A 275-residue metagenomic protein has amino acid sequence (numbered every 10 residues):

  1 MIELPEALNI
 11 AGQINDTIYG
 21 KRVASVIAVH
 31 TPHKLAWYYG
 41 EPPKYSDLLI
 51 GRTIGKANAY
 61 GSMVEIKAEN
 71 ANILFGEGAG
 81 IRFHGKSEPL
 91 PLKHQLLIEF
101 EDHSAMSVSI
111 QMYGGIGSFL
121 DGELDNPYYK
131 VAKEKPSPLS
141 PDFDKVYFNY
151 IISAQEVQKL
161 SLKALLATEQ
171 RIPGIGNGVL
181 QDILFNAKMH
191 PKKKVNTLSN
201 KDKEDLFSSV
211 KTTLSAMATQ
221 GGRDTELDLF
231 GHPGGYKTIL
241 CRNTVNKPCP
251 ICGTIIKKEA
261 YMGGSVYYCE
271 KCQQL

Functional and structural regions predicted by a protein language model:
M1-K130, L275: Acidic, proline/glycine-enriched N-terminal capping motif
M1-P5, S104-S109, G122, E134-P141 (+3 more regions): Short, mixed-charge, low-aromatic patches
I2, G78, P127, K145 (+3 more regions): Generic signal for short, ordered secondary-structure residues within or immediately flanking folded domains
E3-E6, I10, Y19, D144 (+3 more regions): Alpha-helical structural motif
A24-K44, T53-N58, I151-L275: Basic, nucleic-acid-binding surfaces and adjacent catalytic neighborhoods in DNA/RNA-processing proteins
L49, V131-E134, L139, M189 (+2 more regions): Short clusters of hydrophobic/aromatic residues that line enzyme substrate/ligand-binding pockets
S87, K130-P141, K193-N200: Short histidine-centered catalytic/ligand-binding loop motif
I116-V157: A short, charged helix-loop
